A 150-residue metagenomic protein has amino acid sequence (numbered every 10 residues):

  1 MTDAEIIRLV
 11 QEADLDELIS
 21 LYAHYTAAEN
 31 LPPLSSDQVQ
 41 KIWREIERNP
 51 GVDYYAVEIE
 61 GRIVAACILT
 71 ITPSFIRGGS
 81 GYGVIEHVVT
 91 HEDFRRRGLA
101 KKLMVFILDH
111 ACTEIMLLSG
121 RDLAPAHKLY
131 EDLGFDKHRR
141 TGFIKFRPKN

Functional and structural regions predicted by a protein language model:
I6-S20: A short beta-loop-alpha structural element at the N-terminal edge of CoA-dependent acyl/N-acetyltransferase catalytic
A23-W43: Conserved GNAT-fold acetyl-CoA-binding loop/helix
R44-A56, V84: A short helix-loop-beta-strand connector motif used in the catalytic cores of GNAT acetyltransferases and, in some
A56, R62-I71, V84, V89: Conserved beta-strand in the GNAT
P73-I85, R95, H138: A conserved beta-turn-beta hairpin within the catalytic core of GNAT-like acetyltransferases that forms part
F94-F106: Conserved acetyl-CoA pyrophosphate-binding loop and the N-cap/start of the following alpha-helix in GNAT-like
K101, L117, R121-R139, K145: Conserved active-site alpha-helix within GNAT-family acetyltransferase domains
